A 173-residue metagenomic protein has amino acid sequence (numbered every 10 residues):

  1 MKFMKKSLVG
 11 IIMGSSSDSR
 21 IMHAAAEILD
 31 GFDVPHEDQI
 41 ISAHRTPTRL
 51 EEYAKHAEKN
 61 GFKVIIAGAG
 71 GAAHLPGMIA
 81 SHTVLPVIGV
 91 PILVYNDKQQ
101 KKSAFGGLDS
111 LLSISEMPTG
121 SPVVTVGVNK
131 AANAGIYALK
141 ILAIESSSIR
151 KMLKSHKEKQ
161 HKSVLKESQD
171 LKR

Functional and structural regions predicted by a protein language model:
F3-S7, D38, G71, T83 (+1 more regions): Acidic, glycine/proline-rich low-complexity segments that act as flexible tails and inter-domain linkers
K5-R45: Glycine-rich phosphate/diphosphate-binding loop of Rossmann-like nucleotide-binding domains
S7, M13-R20, A24, N96 (+1 more regions): C-terminal binding/interaction regions
L8-I11, E37, K63-I65, L85-I88 (+1 more regions): Structural motif
M13, I40, A69, V90-L93 (+1 more regions): Short beta->alpha connector loops at strand-helix junctions that form conserved, small/polar/Pro-enriched
A25-D30, K55, H82-V84, K140-L142: Short, solvent-exposed amphipathic alpha-helical segments in soluble enzyme and RNA/protein-processing domains
H44-K55: Structural motif
Y53-K98: Glycine-rich phosphate-binding loop
